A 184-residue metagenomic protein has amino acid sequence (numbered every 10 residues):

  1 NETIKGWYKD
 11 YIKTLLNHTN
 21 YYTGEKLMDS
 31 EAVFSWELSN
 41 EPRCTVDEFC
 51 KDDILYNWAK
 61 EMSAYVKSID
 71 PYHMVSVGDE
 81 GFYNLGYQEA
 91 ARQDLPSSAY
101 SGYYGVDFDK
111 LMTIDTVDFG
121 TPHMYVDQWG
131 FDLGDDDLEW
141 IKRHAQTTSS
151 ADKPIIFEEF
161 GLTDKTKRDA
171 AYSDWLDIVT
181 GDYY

Functional and structural regions predicted by a protein language model:
N1-T3: Aromatic- and acidic-residue-enriched carbohydrate-binding clefts of CAZyme catalytic domains
G6, D10-G24, S35, S39-Y184: Extracellular glycoside hydrolase catalytic/binding regions
D29: Charged, cofactor-coupling segments
A32: Catalytic core of nucleotidyl cyclases, primarily class III adenylyl/guanylyl cyclases
